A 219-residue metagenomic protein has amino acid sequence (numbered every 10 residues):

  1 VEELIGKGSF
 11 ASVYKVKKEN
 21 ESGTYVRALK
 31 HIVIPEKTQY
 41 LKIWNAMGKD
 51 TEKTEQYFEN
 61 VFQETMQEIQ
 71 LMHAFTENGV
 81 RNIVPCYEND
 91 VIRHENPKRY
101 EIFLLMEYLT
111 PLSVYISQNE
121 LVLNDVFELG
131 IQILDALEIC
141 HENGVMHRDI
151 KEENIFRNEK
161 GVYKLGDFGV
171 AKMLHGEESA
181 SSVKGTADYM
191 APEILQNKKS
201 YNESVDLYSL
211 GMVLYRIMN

Functional and structural regions predicted by a protein language model:
E2-S9, V13: Protein kinase glycine-rich loop
P85-R99: Short beta-strand micro-motifs within the conserved protein kinase catalytic domain, predominantly in the N-lobe
P97-P111: Conserved short submotifs of the Hanks-type protein kinase catalytic core that shape the nucleotide-binding pocket
L129-G130: Activation segment signature within eukaryotic-like protein kinase domains
H141-R157: Catalytic-loop of the protein kinase fold
I194-S204: Conserved end of the kinase activation segment
